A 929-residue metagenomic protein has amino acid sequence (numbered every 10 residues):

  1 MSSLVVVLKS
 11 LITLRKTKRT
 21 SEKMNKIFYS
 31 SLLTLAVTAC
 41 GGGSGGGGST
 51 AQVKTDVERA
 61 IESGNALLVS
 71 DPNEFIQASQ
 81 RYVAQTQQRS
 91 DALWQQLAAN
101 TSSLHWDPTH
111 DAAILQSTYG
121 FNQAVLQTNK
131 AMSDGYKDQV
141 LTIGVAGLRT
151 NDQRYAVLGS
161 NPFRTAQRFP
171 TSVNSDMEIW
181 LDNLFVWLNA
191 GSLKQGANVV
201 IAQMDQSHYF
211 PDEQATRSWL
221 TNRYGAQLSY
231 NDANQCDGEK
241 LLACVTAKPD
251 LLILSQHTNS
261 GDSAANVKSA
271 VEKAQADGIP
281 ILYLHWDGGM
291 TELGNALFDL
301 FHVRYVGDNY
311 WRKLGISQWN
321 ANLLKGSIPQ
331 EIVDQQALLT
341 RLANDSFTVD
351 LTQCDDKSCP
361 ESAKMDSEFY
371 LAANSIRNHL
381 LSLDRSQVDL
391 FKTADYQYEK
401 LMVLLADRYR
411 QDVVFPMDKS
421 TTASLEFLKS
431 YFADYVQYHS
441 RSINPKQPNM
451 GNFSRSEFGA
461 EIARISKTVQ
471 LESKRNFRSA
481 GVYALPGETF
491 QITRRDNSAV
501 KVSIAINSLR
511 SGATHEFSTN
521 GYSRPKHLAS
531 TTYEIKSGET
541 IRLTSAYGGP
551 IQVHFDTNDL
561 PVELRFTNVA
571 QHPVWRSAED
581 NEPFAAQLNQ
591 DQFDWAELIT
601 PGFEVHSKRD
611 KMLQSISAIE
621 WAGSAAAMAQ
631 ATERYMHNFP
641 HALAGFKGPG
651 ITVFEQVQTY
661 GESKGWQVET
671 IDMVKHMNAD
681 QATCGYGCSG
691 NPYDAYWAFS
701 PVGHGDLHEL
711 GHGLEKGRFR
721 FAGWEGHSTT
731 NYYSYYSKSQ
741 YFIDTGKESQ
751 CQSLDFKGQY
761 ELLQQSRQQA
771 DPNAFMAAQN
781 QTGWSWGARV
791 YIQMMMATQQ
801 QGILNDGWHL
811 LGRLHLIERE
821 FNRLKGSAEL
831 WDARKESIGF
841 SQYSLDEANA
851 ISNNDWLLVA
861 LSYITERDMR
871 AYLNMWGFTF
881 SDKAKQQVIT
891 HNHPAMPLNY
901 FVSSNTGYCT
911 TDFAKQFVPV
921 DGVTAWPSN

Functional and structural regions predicted by a protein language model:
S30-A60: Bacterial Sec-dependent N-terminal signal peptides
K54-N65, D134-D138, V200-L300, G315: Helical hinge/lid and interdomain linker segments adjacent to catalytic or ligand-binding clefts that mediate domain
A60-D152, P211-S218, N222-Y224, C236-D237 (+1 more regions): Catalytic beta-strand/loop cores that center a nucleophilic Ser/Cys/Thr and support acyl-enzyme chemistry
S327-I328, V403, D407-S454, G487 (+1 more regions): Beta/coil-rich, acidic/histidine-enriched accessory regions frequently appended to metallopeptidases
E331-D334, T340-D345, P360-M365, V605 (+1 more regions): Active-site-proximal alpha-helical
A433-P573: Beta-strand-enriched, solvent-exposed domains that form extended recognition/catalytic surfaces
D556-P601, K611: Exposed low-complexity, polar/acidic, P/S/T/G-rich flexible segments that act as propeptides, protease-susceptible
A586, D594-Q800: Catalytic cores of extracellular degradative/oxidative enzymes
